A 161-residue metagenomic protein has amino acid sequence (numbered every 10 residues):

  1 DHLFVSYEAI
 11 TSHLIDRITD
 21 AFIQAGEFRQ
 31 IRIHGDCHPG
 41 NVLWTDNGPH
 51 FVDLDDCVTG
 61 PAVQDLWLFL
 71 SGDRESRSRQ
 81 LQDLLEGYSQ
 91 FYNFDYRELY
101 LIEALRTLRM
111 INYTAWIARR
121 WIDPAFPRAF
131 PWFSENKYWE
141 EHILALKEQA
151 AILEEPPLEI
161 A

Functional and structural regions predicted by a protein language model:
D1-G35, I152-E159: An alpha-helical support segment within catalytic cores of ATP-dependent transferases
H2, A115-A161: ATP/Mg2+ or Mg2+-diphosphate-binding catalytic cores that bind nucleotide phosphates or diphosphates via glycine-rich
Y7, T11, L84, L101-I102: A structural signal for short hydrophobic/aromatic patches embedded in well-ordered alpha helices
S12-I15, Q82-L85, E140: Hydrophobic core segments within long, regular secondary-structure runs in both alpha- and beta-rich folds
S12-T19, S89, A115, K147: Structural signal for well-ordered, non-membrane alpha-helices
T19-L66: Active-site acidic catalytic loop and adjacent metal/ATP-binding pocket of ATP-dependent phosphoryl transfer enzymes
A62-F94, R109-A125: Active-site activation/catalytic loop segments of kinase-like enzymes and analogous catalytic loops in related
Y96-R106: All-alpha amphipathic helical-bundle segments outside canonical DNA-binding/catalytic cores that form hydrophobic
